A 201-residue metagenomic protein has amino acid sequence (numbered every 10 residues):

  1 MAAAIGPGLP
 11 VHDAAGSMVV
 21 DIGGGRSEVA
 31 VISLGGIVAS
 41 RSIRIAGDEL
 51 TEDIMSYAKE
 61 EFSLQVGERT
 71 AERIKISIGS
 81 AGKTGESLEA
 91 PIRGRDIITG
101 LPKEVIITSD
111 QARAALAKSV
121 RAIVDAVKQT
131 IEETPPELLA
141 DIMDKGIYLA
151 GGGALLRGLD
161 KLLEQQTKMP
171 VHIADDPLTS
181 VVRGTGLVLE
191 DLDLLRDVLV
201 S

Functional and structural regions predicted by a protein language model:
M1-V20, G186-E190: Conserved phosphate-binding catalytic cores of ATP/NTP-utilizing and phosphoryl-transfer enzymes
A2, A115-I142, V188-D191: Phosphate/ATP-binding catalytic cores across multiple sugar-kinase/actin-like superfamilies, primarily ASKHA
V11-H12, I22-R26, L34-G36, D48 (+4 more regions): Short flexible coil/turn linkers enriched for glycine and charged/polar residues that connect secondary-structure
V19-R26, I32-G36, A46-D48, I54 (+3 more regions): A short acidic Gly-Thr/Ser loop motif
L34-A117: Phosphate-binding glycine-rich/basic clefts of nucleotide- and phosphate-handling proteins, predominantly
Y57-Q65, I74-A81, A126, T130-T134 (+2 more regions): Conserved, well-folded catalytic cores of nucleic-acid-processing and energy-transducing macromolecular machines
A140-L163: Glycine-rich phosphate-binding loops at beta-strand->alpha-helix junctions
K161-G186, L195-S201: Conserved phosphate-binding/catalytic loops in two-lobed NTP-binding clefts
